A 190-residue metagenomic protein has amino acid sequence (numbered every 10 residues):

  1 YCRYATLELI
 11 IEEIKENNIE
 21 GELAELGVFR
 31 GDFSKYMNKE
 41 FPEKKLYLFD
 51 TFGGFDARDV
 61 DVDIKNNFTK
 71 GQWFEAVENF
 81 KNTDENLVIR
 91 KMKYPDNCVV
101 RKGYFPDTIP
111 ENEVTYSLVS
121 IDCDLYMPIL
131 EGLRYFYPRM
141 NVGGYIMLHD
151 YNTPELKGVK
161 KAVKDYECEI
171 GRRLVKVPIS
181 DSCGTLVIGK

Functional and structural regions predicted by a protein language model:
Y1-T6: Conserved SAM-binding loop and adjacent beta-strand
E8, N17-K190: S-adenosylmethionine/decaboxylated-SAM
